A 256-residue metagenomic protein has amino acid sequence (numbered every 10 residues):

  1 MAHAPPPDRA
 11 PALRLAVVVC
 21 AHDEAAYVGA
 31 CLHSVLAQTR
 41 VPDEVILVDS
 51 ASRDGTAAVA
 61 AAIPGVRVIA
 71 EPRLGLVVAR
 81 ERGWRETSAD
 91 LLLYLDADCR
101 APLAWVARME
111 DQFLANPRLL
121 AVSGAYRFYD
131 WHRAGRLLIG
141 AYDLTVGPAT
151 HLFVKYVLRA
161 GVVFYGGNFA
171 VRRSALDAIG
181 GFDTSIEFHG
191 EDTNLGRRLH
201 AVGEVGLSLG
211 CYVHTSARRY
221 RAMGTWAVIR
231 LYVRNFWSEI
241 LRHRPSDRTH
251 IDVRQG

Functional and structural regions predicted by a protein language model:
V19, D43-A51, A97: Short beta-strand/loop segment that forms part of the nucleotide-sugar
D23-A37: Short, well-formed alpha-helical segments that are part of the catalytic scaffolds of diverse glycosyltransferases
S34, D49-A57, C99: A conserved acidic beta->alpha catalytic loop
E71-T87: Glycine-rich, basic loop-to-helix element that forms the pyrophosphate-binding segment of sugar-nucleotide handling
L92: Short aromatic/hydrophobic "clamp" motif used to bind/position activated sugar donors
A104-R136: Conserved donor NDP-sugar-binding/catalytic core segment of glycosyltransferases
G124-W131, G140-V162: Short, flexible, basic/aromatic active-site loop/helix in glycosyltransferases
F188-L195: Acidic donor-binding loop at a coil-to-helix junction in glycosyltransferase catalytic cores that engages
